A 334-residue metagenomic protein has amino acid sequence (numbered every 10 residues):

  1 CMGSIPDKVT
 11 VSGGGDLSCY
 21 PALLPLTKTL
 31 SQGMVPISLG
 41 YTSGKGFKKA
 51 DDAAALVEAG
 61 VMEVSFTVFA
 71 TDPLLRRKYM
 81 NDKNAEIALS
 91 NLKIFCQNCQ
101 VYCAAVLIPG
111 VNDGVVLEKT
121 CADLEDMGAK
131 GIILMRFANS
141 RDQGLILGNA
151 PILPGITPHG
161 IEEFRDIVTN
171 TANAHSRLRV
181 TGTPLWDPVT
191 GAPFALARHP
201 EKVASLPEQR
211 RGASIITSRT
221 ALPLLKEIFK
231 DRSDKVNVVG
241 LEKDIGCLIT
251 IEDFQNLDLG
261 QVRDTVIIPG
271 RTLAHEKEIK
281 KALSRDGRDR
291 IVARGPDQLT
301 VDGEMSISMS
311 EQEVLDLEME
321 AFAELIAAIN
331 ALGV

Functional and structural regions predicted by a protein language model:
C1-D52, L56-L89: Core AdoMet radical
M2-G3, A53-V61, L92-N98, L124-G128 (+1 more regions): Acidic (Asp/Glu)-rich catalytic clusters
D7-G13, I37-Y41, M62-F66, V101-A105 (+4 more regions): Hydrophobic faces of well-ordered beta-strands that scaffold small-molecule active sites in alpha/beta enzyme cores
G14-D16, T42-G46, F69-T71, V106-G110 (+2 more regions): Active-site beta-loop-alpha junctions enriched in small/polar residues
P21-L39, E86-V101, I152-L178: Alpha-helix-loop-beta-strand connector modules within alpha/beta enzyme cores
A50-L56, P109-M127: Catalytic cores of alpha/beta
P73, N91-V116, A138-N139: Conserved strand-turn element in the central/C-terminal portion of the radical SAM core barrel that lines
E118-V334: Auxiliary Fe-S-binding modules of radical SAM enzymes
